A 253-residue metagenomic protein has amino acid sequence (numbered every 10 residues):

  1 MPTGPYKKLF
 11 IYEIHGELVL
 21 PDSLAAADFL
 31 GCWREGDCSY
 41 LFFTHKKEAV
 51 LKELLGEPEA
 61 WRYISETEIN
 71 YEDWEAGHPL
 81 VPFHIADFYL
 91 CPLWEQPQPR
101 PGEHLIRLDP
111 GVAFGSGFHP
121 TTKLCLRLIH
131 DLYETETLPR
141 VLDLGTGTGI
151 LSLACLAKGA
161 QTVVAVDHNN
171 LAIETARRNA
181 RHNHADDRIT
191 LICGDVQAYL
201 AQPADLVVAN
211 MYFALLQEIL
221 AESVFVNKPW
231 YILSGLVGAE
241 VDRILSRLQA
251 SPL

Functional and structural regions predicted by a protein language model:
P2-P99: N-terminal auxiliary segments of SAM/dcSAM-dependent transferases
C38-S39, E57, A154, K158 (+3 more regions): Alpha-helical structural signal in soluble globular domains
P58-A60, T135, A157, A201 (+1 more regions): Alpha-helix termination/capping residues and helix-transition junctions
E59-R62, A86, G102, Q161 (+1 more regions): A short helix-to-beta-strand connector/capping loop
E75-T135: SAM-dependent Rossmann-like transferase core, predominantly class I methyltransferases with a strong bias toward
F118-D195: Conserved SAM/SAH cofactor-binding pocket of Class I
H168-L253: S-adenosylmethionine
